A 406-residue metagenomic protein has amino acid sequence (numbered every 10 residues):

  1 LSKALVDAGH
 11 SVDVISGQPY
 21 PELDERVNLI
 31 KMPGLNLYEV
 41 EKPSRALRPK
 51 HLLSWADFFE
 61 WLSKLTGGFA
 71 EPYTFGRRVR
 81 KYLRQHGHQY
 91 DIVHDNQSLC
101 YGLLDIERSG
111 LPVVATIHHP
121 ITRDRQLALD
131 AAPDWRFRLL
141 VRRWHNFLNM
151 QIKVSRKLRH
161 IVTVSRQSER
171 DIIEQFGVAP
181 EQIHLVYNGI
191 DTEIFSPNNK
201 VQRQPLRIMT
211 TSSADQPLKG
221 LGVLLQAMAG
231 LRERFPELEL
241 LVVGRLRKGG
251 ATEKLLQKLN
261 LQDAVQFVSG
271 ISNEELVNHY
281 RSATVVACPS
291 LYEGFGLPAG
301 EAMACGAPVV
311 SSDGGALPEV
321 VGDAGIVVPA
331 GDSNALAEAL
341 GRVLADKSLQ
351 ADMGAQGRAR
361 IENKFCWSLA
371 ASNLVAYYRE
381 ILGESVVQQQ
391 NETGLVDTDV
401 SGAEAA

Functional and structural regions predicted by a protein language model:
Y20, T211-S212, Q216, E239-K254: Glycosyltransferase donor-sugar binding loop
V40-T66, E107-I152: Acceptor-binding helix/loop patch of EC 2.4 sugar-transfer enzymes, predominantly nucleotide-sugar-dependent
Q167, G189: Carbohydrate-associated surface elements
V201-K219, L225-M228: Conserved donor-binding/catalytic core segment of Leloir-type glycosyltransferases
T252-E275, V285: Nucleotide-activated donor-binding/catalytic signature segment of Leloir-type glycosyltransferases, i.e., the conserved
L291: Aromatic "clamp/platform" in nucleotide-sugar-dependent glycosyltransferases that forms part of the donor/acceptor
P308-S311: Short hydrophobic beta-strand element within catalytic cores of glycosyltransferases and related nucleotide-activated
I326-S333, R342-K347: Conserved acidic donor-binding segment of nucleotide-sugar-dependent glycosyltransferases
